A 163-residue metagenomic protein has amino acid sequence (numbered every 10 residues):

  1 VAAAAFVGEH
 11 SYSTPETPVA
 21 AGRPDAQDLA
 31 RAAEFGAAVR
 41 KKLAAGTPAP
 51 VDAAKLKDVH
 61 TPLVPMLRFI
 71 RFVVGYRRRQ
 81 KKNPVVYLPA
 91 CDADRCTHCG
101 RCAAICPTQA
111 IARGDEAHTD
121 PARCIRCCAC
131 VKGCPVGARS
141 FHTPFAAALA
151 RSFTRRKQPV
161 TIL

Functional and structural regions predicted by a protein language model:
V1-R78, A148-L149, R155-V160: FMN-binding flavodoxin-like domain, especially the glycine-rich phosphate-binding loop
H10-Y12, Y87, D94, T108 (+4 more regions): Aromatic-residue detector
A21, V85, R113: Generic anion/oxyanion-binding catalytic loop in active/binding sites
T61-H98, A104: A mid-sequence, solvent-exposed acidic-amphipathic segment
C91, T97-H118, A122-I125, A129-A146: Iron-sulfur cluster-binding cysteine motifs and their immediate structural context in ferredoxin-like electron-transfer
K132, S140-L163: Extended non-globular C-terminal regions
